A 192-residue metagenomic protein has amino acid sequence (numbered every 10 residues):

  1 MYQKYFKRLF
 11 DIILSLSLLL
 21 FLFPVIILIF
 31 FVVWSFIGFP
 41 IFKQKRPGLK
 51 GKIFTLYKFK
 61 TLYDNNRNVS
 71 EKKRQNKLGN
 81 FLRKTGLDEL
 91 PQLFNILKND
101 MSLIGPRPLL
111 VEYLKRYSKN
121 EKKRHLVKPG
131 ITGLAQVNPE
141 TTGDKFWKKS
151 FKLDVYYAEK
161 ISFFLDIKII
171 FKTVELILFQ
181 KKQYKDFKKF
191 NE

Functional and structural regions predicted by a protein language model:
M1-Y63, F163, K168-E192: A hydrophobic, helix-centered structural microdomain
V33, H125-V127, W147: Short secondary-structure boundary/capping segments
F42-N80, I131-L153: Short, glycine-rich, amphipathic interfacial segments at transmembrane boundaries or analogous
E71-K128, I170-T173: A short, structured surface patch at a secondary-structure boundary
